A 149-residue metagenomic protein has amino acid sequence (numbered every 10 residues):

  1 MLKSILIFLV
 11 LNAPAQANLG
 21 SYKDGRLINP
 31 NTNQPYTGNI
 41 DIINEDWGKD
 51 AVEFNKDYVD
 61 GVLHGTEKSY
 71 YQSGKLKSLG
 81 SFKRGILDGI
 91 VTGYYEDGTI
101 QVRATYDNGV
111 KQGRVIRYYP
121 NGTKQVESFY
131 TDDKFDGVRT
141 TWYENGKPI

Functional and structural regions predicted by a protein language model:
K3-A13: Sec-dependent N-terminal signal peptides
L11-I149: Glycine/tyrosine- and acidic-biased, solvent-exposed loop/turn segments at the edges of beta-strands
